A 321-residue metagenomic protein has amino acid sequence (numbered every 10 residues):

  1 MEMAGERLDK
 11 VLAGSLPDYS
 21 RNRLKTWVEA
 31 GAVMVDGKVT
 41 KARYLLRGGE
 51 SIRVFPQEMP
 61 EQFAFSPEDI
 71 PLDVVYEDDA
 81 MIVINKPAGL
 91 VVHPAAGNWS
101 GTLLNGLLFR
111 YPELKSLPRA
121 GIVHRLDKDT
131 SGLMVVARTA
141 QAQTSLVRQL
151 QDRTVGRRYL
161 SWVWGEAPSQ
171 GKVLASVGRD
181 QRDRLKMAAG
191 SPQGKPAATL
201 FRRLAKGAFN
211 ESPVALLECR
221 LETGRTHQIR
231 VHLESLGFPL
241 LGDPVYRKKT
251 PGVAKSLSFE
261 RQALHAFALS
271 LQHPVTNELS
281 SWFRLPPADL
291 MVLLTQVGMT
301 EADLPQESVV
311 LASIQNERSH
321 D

Functional and structural regions predicted by a protein language model:
M1-D321: RNA pseudouridine synthases
